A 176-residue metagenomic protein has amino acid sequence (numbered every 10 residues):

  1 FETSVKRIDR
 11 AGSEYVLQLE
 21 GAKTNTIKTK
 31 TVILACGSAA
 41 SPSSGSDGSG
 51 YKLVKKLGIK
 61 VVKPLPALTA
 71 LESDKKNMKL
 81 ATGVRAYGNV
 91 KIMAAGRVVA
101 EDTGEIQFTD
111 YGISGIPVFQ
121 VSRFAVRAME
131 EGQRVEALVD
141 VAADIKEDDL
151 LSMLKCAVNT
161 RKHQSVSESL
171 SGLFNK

Functional and structural regions predicted by a protein language model:
F1-E14: A conserved short coil-to-beta-strand element within the FAD-binding core of flavoproteins
R7, Q18, T31-A35, S41 (+1 more regions): Residue-level recognition of phosphate/Mg2+-coordinating polar/acidic sites in nucleotide-handling active sites
A11, A81-V84, Y111-I113: A short catalytic or substrate-binding loop motif that flags glycine-/basic-rich loops and adjacent residues that bind
S13-V16, S73-K76, F119: Short acidic, glycine/serine/threonine-rich loops at helix termini
L19-T26: A structured beta-alpha segment of the ubiquitous adenosine-cofactor-binding alpha/beta core
T31-N77: Glycine-rich loop(s) and the adjacent beta-strand/alpha-helix scaffold that form part
S49-L53, P64, A86-G88, S114-P117: Internal, well-ordered alpha-helical segments in soluble enzyme and binding-protein domains
K60-A95, D149: Catalytic phosphate-donor-binding core of small-molecule kinases
